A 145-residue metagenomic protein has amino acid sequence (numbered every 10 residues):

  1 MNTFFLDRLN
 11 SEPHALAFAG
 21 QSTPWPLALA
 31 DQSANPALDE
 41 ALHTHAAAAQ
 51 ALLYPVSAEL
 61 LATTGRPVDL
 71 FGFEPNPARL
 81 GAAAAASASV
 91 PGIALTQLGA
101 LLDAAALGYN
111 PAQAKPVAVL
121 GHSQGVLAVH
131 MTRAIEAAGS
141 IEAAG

Functional and structural regions predicted by a protein language model:
N2-G145: FabD-like malonyl-/acyl-CoA
